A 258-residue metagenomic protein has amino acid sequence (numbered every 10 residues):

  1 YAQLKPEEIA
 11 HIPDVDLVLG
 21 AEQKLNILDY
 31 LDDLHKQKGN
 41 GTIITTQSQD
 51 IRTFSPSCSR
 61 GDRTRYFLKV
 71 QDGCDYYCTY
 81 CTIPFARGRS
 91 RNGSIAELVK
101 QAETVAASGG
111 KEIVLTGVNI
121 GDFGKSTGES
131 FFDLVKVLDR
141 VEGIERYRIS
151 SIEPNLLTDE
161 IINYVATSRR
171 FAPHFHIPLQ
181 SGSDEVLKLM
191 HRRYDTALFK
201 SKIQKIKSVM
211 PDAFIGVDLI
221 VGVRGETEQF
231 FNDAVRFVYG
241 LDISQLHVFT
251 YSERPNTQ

Functional and structural regions predicted by a protein language model:
Y1-D122, F175, A197-Q204, S208 (+3 more regions): Proteins enriched for Cys/Gly/acidic motifs involved in redox and nucleic-acid/cofactor modification
L4, A107-F231: Conserved SAM/AdoMet-binding glycine-rich loop
K36-G39, G143, R170, I243: Generic structural signal for secondary-structure transition and capping sites
Y66-F67, Y80, I149, V186-L189 (+1 more regions): Residue-level recognition of specific faces of alpha-helices
